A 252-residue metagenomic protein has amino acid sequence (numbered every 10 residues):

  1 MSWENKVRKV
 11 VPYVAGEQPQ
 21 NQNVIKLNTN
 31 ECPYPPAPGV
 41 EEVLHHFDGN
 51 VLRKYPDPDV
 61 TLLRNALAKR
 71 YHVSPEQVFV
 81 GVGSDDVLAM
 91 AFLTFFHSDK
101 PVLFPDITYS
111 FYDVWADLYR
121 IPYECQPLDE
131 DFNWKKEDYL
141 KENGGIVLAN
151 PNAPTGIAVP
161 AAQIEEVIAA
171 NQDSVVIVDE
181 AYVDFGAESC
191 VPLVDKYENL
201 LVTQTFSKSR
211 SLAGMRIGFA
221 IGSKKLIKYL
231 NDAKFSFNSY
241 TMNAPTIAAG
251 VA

Functional and structural regions predicted by a protein language model:
M1-K54, E142: N-terminal "arm"/small-domain region of PLP-dependent enzymes with the aminotransferase-like
N30-P33, S84-D85, Y109, N150-P154 (+2 more regions): Short glycine-rich anion-binding loops that position phosphate/pyrophosphate groups of nucleotides and phosphorylated
V51-K54, E76-Q77, D99-V102, R216-I217: Short active-site oxyanion
T61-P101: Phosphate-binding glycine-rich loop
T94-A149: PLP-dependent aminotransferase-like
N133-E142, P154-V176, E180-L212, L226: Active-site pre-lysine segment of PLP-dependent enzymes
N199-A252: PLP-dependent aminotransferase class I/II
